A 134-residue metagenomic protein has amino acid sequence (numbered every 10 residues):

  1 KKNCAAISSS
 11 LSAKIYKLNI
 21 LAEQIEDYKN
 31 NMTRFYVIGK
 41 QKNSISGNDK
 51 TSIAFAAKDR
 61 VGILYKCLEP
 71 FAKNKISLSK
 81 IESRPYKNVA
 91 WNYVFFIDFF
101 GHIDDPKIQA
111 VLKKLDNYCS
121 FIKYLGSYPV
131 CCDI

Functional and structural regions predicted by a protein language model:
K1-I134: Domain-level signature for soluble enzymes in the chorismate/prephenate branch of the shikimate pathway
